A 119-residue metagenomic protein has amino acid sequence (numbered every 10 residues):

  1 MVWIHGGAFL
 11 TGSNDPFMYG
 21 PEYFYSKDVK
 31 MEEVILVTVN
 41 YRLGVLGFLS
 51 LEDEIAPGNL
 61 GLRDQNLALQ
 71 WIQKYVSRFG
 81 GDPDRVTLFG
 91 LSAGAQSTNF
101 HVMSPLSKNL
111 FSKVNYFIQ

Functional and structural regions predicted by a protein language model:
M1-Q119: Serine-hydrolase-like catalytic core of hydrolytic proteins
